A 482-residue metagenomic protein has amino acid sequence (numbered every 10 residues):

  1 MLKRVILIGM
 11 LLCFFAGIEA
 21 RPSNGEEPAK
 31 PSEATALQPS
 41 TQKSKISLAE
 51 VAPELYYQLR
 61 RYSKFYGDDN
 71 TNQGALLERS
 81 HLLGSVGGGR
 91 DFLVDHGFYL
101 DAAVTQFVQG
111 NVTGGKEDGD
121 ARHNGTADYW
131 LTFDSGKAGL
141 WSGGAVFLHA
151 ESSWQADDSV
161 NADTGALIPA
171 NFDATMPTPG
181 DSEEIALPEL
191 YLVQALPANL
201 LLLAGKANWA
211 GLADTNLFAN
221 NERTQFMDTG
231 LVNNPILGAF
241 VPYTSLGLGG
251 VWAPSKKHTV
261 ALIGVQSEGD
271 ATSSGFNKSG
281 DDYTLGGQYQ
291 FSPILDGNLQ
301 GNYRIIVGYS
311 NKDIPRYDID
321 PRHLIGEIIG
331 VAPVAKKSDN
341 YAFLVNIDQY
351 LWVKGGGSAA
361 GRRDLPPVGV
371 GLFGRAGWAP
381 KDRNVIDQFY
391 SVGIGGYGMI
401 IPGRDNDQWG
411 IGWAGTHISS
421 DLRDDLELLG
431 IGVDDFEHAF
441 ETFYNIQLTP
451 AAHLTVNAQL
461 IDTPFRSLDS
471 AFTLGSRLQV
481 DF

Functional and structural regions predicted by a protein language model:
I18-T105, G136, L140: N-terminal periplasmic/intermembrane-space "pro-region" immediately following the signal or transit peptide
L77, L83-L100, D134-V146, A198-N199 (+5 more regions): Short loop/turn motifs that connect adjacent beta-strands in outer-membrane beta-barrel proteins
D91, Q106, F133-G139, V193-Q194 (+8 more regions): Residue-level signature of outer-membrane beta-barrel architecture
L100-V108, V146-S152, L202-K206, V260-Q266 (+5 more regions): Transmembrane beta-barrel strands of outer-membrane/channel proteins
Q109-G125, G139-P188, N277, P315 (+1 more regions): Surface-exposed loop and membrane-interface regions of Gram-negative outer-membrane beta-barrel proteins
S159-Y191, A198-Q288, E427, I431-G432: Surface-exposed coil loops of outer-membrane beta-barrel proteins
Q288-Q290, I306-Y341, V353-A359, G369 (+3 more regions): Outer membrane beta-barrel transmembrane domains
S470-F482: Outer-membrane beta-barrel "beta-signal"
